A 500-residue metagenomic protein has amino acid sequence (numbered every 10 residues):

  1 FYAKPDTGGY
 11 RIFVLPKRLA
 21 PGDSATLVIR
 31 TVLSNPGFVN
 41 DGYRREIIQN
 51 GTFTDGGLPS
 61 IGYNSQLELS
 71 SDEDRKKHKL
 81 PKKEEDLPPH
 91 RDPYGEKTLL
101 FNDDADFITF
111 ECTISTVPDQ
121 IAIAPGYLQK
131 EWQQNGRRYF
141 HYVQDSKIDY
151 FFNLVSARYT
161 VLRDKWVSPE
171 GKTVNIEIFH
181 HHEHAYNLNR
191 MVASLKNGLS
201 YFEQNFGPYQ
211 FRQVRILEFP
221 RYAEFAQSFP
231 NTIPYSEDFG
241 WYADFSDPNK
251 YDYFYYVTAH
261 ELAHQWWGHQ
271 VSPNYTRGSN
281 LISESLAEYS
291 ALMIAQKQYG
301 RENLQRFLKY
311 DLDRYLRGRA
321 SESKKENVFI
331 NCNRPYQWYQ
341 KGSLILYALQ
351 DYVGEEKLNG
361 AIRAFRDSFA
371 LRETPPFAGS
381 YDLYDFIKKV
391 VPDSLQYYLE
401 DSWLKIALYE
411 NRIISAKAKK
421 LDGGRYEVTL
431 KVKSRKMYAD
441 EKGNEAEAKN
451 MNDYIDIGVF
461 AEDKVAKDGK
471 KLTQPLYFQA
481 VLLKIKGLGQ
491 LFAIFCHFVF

Functional and structural regions predicted by a protein language model:
F1-N50, T98-L99, K486-A493: A surface-exposed beta-strand-loop module
Y2-K4, G126-Q133, R163-K165, I413-L421: Short amphipathic beta-strand and strand-loop transition segments with alternating hydrophobic
G8-I12, P16, S24-V28, F107-E111 (+4 more regions): Extracellular structured ligand-interaction cores
V28-Y159: Extended, low-hydrophobicity, Ser/Thr/Pro/Gly-biased non-transmembrane segments
C112, R138-H141, T160-Q265, H269-S279 (+4 more regions): Juxtacatalytic substrate-recognition/specificity segment
H184, P335-L430: Amphipathic alpha-helical substructures
E284-A348, Y352-V353, T374: Acidic/His/Gly-enriched intrinsically disordered linker/tail segments that often contain short helix/coil "MoRF-like"
Q396, L408-R412, A416-I494: Beta-strand-rich binding/interaction modules
